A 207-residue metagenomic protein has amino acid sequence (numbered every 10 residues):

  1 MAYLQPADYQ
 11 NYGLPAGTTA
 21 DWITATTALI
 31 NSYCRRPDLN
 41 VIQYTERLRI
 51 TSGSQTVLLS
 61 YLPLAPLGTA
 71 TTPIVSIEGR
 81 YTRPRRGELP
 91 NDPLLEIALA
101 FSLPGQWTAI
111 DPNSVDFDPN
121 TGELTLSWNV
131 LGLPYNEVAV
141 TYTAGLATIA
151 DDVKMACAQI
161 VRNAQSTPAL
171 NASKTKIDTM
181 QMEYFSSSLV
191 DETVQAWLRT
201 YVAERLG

Functional and structural regions predicted by a protein language model:
M1-G207: Divalent metal-cofactor coordination and adjacent catalytic microenvironments
